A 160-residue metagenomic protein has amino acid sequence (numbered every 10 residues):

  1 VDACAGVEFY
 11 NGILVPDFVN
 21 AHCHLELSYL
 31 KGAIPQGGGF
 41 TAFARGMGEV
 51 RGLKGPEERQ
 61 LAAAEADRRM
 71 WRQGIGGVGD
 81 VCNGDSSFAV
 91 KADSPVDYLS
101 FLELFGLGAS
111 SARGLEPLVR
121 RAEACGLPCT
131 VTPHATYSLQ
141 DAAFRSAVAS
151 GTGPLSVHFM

Functional and structural regions predicted by a protein language model:
V1-V15: Histidine-rich, glycine-flanked metal-binding segment
C4-A5, L127, G153: Short coil/turn segments at beta-strand junctions that form active-site/ligand-binding loops
F9, G79-D80, S100, L155-H158: General beta-strand structural signal in soluble alpha/beta enzymes
P16-S28, P154-M160: Histidine-centered catalytic micro-motifs
L25-G32, S111, A142: Short, function-defining helix-loop hinge/capping sites that tune catalysis or transport
S28-L61, P95, L99-L102: Active-site gating loops and adjacent loop-to-helix segments of metal-dependent hydrolytic enzymes
P35, T152-G153: Generic secondary-structure signature for well-ordered alpha-helical cores
K54-S150: Active-site loop-helix segments enriched in His/Asp/Glu that coordinate and activate a nucleophilic water at divalent
